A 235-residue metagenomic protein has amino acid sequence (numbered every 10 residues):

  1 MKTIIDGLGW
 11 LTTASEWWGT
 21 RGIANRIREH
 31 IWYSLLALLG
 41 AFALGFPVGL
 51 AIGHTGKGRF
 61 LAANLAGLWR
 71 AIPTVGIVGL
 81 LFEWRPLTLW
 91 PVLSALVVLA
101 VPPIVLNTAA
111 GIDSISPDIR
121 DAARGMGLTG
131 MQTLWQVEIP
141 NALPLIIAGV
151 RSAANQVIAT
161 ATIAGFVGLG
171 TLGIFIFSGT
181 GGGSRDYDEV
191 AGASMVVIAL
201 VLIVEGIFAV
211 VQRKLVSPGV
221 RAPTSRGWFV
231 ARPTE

Functional and structural regions predicted by a protein language model:
M1, I5, W10-L11, R21 (+1 more regions): Transmembrane alpha-helical segments of polytopic membrane transport and secretion proteins
M1-L38, S178, G182-S184: Periplasmic/extracellular loop-to-transmembrane helix junction in inner-membrane transport proteins
N25-S34, F82-P103, L143, E189-S194: Loop-to-helix entry region at the N-terminal start of transmembrane alpha-helices in multi-pass membrane transporters
L35, V98, M131-A164, A191-G192 (+1 more regions): Transmembrane alpha-helices
V48-L81, L96, L106-A110: Cytoplasmic-entry segments and transmembrane alpha-helices of multi-pass inner-membrane transporters
L50, N107, G111-S114, D118-D121 (+3 more regions): Membrane-spanning helices that line or support transport/gating and their immediate boundary helices in channels
N107-I146: Short cytoplasmic-facing helical segments at TM-TM junctions of multi-pass membrane proteins
L172-Q212: Hydrophobic alpha-helical transmembrane segments of polytopic membrane proteins
